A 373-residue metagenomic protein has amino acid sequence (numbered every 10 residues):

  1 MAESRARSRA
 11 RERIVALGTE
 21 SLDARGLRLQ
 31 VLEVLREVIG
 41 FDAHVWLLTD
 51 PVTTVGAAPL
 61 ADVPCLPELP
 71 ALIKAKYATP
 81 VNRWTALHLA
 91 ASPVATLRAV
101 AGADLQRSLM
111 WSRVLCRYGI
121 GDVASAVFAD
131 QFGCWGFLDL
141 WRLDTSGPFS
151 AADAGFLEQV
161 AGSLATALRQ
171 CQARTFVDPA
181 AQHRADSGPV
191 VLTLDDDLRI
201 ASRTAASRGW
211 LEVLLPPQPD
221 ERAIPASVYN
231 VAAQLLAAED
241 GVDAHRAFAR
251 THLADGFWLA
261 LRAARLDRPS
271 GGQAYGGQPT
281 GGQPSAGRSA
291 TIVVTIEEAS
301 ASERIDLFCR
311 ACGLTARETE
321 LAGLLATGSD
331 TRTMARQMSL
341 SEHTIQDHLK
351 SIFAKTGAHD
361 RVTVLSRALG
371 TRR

Functional and structural regions predicted by a protein language model:
A2-T166, Q170: Regulatory input/activation interfaces that engage signals or partners
L168-A185: Short alpha-helical interdomain "coupling" segment at the junction between an upstream regulatory sensor module
P179-A181, E298-A316: Regulatory hinge/linker segments at domain boundaries that couple sensory/effector modules to output domains
D186-A254: PAS-family sensory domains
V231-S300: PAS-family sensory/regulatory modules and their coupling/dimerization elements
T315, T327-T363: Recognition helix of helix-turn-helix DNA-binding domains
R317-L321: The N-cap/first-turn positions of alpha helices within or immediately adjacent to helix-turn-helix DNA-binding domains
R361-R372: Short, basic, alpha-helical segments at the C-terminal edge of helix-turn-helix-like DNA-binding modules
